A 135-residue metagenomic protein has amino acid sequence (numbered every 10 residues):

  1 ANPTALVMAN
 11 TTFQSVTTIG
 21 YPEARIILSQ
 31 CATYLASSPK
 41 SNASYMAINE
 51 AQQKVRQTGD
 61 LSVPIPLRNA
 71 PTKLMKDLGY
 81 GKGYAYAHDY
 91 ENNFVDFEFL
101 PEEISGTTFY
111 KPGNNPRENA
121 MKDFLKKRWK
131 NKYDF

Functional and structural regions predicted by a protein language model:
A1-F94, L100-F135: Terminal-proximal interaction/regulatory segments of ATP-powered molecular machines
